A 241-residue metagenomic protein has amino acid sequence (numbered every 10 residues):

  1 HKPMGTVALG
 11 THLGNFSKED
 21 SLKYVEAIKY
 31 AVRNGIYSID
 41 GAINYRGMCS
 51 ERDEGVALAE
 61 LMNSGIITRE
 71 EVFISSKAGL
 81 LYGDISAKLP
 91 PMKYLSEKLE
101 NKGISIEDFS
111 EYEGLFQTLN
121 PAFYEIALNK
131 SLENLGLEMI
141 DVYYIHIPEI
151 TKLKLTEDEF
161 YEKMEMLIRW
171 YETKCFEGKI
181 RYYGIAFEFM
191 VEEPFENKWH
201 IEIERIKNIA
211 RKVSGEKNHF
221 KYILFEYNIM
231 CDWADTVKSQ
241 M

Functional and structural regions predicted by a protein language model:
H1-E97, E138, E162, M166-F176: N-terminal binding-site loop/beta-alpha segment at the start of enzyme catalytic domains that lines or forms
K2-G5, I28-G35, N101-E107, I145-I147 (+1 more regions): Short amphipathic alpha-helical segments, especially helix-boundary/capping motifs
V7-T11, L22-Y24, I28, N44-G47 (+4 more regions): Beta/alpha (TIM)-barrel catalytic core signal, keyed to glycine-rich beta->alpha loops juxtaposed to Asp/Glu that bind
G10, R33, I74, G103 (+3 more regions): Generic signal for short, ordered secondary-structure residues within or immediately flanking folded domains
F16, F116, T156-E159: Pocket-edge positions in alpha/beta enzyme catalytic cores
S86-F123: Active-site-adjacent "subsite" loops/lids of carbohydrate-active enzymes
I106-E111, T118, L132, Y144 (+1 more regions): Catalytic cores of glycan-processing enzymes that make or break glycosidic bonds
